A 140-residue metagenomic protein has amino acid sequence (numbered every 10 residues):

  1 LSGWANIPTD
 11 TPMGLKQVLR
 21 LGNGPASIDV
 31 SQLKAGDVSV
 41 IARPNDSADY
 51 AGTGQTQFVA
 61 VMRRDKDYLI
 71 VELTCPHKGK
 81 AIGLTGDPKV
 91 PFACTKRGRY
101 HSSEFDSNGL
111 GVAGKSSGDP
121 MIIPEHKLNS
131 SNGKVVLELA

Functional and structural regions predicted by a protein language model:
G3-P88, P120-A140: N-terminal pre-ligand scaffold of iron-sulfur
C75, C94-R97: Short cysteine-rich clusters marking metal-coordination/redox-active sites
G83-G86, Y100-L110: Iron-sulfur (Fe-S) cluster-binding segments and ferredoxin-like electron-carrier domains, especially [2Fe-2S]
T95, F105-D106, S130: Short, acidic, Ser/Thr-enriched surface-loop or helix-capping motifs
G114-D119: Short Gly/Pro-enriched turn/cap motifs at secondary-structure boundaries
